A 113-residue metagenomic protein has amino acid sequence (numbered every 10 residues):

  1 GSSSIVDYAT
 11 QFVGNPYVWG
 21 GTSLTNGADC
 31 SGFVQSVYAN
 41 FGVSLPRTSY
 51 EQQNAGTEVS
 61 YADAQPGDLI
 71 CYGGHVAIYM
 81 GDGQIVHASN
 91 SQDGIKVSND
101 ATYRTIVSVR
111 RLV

Functional and structural regions predicted by a protein language model:
G1, V43, R47-A62, G74 (+1 more regions): Aromatic- and glycine-rich peptidoglycan recognition patches
G1-I5, A9: N-terminal hydrophobic or amphipathic helices/low-complexity stretches enriched in small/hydrophobic/Pro/Gly
Y8-P66: Catalytic cysteine-centered active-site loop
